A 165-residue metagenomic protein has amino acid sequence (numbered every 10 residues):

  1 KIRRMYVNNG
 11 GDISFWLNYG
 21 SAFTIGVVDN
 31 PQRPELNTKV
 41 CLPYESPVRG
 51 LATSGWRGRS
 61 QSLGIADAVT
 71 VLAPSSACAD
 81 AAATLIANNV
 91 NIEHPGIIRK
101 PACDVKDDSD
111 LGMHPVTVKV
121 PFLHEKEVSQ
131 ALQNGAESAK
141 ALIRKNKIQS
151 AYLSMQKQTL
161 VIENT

Functional and structural regions predicted by a protein language model:
K1-T165: Mature catalytic core of soluble alpha/beta enzymes
